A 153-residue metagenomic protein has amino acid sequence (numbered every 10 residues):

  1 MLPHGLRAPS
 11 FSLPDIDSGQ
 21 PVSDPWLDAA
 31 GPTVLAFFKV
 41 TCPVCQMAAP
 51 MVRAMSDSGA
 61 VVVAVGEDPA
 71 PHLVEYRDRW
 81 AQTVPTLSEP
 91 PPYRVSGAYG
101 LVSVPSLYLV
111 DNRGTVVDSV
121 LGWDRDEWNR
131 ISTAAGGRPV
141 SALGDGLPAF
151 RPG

Functional and structural regions predicted by a protein language model:
M1-T33, M47-P50, D57-V61, P69 (+4 more regions): Non-globular targeting/processing and membrane-anchoring segments
L13-P14, P85-P91: Short acidic-hydrophobic, aromatic-tinged amphipathic segments that line or gate anion-handling sites
F37-C42, E67: Aromatic-flanked redox-active Cys/Sec active sites in thiol-based oxidoreductases, especially the WC-centered
T41-C42, R53-D57: A short mixed-secondary-structure module that forms the rim of ligand-binding clefts
C42, V95-S96: A generic structural signal for short hydrophobic patches within well-formed alpha-helices
C42-C45, L107: The canonical Cys-X-X-Cys-His
V63-V65, E89: Short beta-strand elements of ligand-binding domains
